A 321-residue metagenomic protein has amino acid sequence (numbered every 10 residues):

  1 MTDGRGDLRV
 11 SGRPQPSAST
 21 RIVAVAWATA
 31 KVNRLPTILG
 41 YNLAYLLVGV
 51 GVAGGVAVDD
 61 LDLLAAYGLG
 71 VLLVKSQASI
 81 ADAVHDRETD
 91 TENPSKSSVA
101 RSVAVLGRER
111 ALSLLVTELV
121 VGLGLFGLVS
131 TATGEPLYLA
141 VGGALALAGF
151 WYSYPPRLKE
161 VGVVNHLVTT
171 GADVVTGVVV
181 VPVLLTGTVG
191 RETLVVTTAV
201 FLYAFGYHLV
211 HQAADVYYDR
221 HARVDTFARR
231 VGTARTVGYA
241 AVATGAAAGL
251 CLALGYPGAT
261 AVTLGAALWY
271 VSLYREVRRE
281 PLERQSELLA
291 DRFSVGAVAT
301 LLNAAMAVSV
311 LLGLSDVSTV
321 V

Functional and structural regions predicted by a protein language model:
M1-V32, L289, V321: Haloarchaeal acidic low-complexity proteome signature biased toward cell-envelope/secretome components but also
I22-A28, A100-T188: Intramembrane alpha-helical segments
G40-G51, H166-V183, A228-T236, L288-V308: Small-residue-rich segments of transmembrane alpha-helices in multi-pass membrane proteins, especially helix faces
L46-V84, P136-F150, V189-V210: Membrane-embedded alpha-helical segments that form the functional core of polytopic membrane enzymes, especially those
G51-D62, T169-V216, R220, A234-R235 (+2 more regions): Functional transmembrane core segments of multi-pass inner-membrane proteins
G70-A100, Y203-F227: Acidic (Asp/Glu-rich) catalytic motifs at the cytosolic membrane interface
E92-P136, D225-Y256: Multi-pass membrane catalytic core of lipid/isoprenoid biosynthesis enzymes
R235, A259-V321: Extended hydrophobic alpha-helices typical of membrane-associated regions
